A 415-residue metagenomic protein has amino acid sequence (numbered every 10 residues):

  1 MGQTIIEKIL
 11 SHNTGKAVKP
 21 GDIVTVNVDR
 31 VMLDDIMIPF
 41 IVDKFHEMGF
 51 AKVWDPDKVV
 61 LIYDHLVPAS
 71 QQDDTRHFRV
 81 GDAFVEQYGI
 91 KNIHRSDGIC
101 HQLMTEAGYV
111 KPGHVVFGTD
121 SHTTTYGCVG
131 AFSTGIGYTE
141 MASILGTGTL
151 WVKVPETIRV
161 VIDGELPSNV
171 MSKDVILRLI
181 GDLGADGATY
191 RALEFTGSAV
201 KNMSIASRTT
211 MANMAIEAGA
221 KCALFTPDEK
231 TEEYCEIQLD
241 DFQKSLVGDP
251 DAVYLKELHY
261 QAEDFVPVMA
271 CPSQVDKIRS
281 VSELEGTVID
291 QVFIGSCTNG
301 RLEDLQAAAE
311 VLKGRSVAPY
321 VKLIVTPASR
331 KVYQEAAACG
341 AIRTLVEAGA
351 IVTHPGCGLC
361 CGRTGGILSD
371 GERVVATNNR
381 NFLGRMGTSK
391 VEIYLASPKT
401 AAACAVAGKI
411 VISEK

Functional and structural regions predicted by a protein language model:
M1-K415: Fe-S-dependent hydro-lyases/dehydratases of central metabolism
